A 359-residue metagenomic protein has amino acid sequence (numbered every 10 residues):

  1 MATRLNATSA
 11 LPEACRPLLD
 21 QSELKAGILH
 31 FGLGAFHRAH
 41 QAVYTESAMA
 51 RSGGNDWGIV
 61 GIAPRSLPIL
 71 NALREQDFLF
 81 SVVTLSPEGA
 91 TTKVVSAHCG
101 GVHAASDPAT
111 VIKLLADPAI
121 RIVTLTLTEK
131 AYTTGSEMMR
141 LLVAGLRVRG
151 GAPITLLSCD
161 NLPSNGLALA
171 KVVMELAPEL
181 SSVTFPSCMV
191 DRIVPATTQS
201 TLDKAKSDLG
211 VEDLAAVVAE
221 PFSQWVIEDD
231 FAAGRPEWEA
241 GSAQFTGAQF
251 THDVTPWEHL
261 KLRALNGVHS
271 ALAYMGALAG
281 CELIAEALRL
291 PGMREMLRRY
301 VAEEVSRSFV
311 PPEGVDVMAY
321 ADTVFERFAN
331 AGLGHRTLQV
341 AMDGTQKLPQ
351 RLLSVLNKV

Functional and structural regions predicted by a protein language model:
M1-V359: Substrate/ligand-engaging "lid" and interaction regions
